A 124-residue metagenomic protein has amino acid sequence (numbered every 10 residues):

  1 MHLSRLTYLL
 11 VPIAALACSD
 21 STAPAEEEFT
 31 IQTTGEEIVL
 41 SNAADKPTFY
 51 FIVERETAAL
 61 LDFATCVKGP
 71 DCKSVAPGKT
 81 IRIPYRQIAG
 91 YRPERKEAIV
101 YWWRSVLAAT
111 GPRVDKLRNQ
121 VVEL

Functional and structural regions predicted by a protein language model:
M1-Y8: Bacterial N-terminal signal peptides that target proteins for export
A14-A17: C-terminal motif of bacterial Sec signal peptides marking the signal peptidase cleavage site
S19-S21: Bacterial signal peptide processing site
T33-E37: Short coil/turn motif common to extracellular beta-sandwich-like domains
I38-D45: Asparagine-centered strand-capping/turn motif at beta-strand->loop junctions
P47-E54: Short, hydrophobic/aromatic beta-strand segments
A58-R92: Intrinsically disordered, low-complexity Pro/Gly/Ser/Thr-rich segments with frequent PxxP/GP/PP motifs and embedded
Y85-L124: Terminal connector regions
